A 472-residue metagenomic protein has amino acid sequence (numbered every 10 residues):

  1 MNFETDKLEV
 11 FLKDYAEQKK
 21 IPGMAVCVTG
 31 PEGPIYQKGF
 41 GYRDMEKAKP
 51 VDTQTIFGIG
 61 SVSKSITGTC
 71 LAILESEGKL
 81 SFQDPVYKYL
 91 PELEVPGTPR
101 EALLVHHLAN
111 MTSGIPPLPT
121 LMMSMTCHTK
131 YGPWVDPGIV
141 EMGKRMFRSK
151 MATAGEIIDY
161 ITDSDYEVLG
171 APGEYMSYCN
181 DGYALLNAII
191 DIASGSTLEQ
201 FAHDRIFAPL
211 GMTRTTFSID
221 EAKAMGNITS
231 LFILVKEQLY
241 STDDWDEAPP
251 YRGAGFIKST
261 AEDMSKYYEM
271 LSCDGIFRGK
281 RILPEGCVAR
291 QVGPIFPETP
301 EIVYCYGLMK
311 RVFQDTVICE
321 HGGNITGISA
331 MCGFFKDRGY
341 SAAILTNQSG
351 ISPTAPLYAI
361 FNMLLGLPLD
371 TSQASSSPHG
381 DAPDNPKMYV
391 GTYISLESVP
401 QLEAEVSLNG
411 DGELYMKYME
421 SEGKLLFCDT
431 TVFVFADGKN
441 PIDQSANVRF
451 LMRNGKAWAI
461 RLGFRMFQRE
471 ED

Functional and structural regions predicted by a protein language model:
M1-G39, C127-T129, E174, D191-D204 (+2 more regions): Catalytic loop of the DD-peptidase/beta-lactamase superfamily, centered on the K-T-G motif and neighboring
K13, P22, G30, D44-N180 (+3 more regions): Active-site-proximal loop and beta-strand segments within enzyme catalytic domains
I35-Q37, L93-A102, N110-T120, P133-W134 (+5 more regions): Secretory-pathway/luminal and periplasmic proteins that interact with or process carbohydrate-rich
Q54-T55, A184-L185, P250-Y251, Y268: Short hydrophobic "helix-edge" motifs at membrane interfaces and signal-peptide entry regions
I66, A72-P91, A193-E221, G279-V288: Short, well-structured active-site flanking segments
T67-G68, G182-N187, S265: Well-ordered alpha-helical segments within folded domains of soluble proteins
I115-P116, Y183, Q348-G350: Solvent-exposed loop/turn segments at secondary-structure junctions within structured extracellular/periplasmic domains
K223-I228: Non-catalytic beta-strand/loop surface segments
